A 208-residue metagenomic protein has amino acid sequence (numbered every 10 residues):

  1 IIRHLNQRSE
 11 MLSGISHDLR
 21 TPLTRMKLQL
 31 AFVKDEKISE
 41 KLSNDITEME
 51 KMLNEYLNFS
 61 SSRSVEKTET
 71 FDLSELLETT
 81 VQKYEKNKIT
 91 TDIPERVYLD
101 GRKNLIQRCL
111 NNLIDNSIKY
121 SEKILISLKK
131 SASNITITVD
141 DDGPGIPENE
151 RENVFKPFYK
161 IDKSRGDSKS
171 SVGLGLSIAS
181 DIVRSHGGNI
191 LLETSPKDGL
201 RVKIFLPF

Functional and structural regions predicted by a protein language model:
R63-E66, Y98-G101: Conserved micro-motifs of the catalytic ATP-binding
T90-D100, K129-A132: Conserved catalytic submotifs in the C-terminal HATPase_c
I106-Q107: A residue-level detector for a conserved hydrophobic packing site within the catalytic ATP-binding domain
D141: Acidic ATP/Mg2+-coordinating residue in the GHKL
I146-F158: Short conserved segment of the HATPase_c
G175, A179: Short alpha-helical Gxxx[C/S/T] motif in the catalytic ATP-binding
G187-G188: Conserved glycine-rich
